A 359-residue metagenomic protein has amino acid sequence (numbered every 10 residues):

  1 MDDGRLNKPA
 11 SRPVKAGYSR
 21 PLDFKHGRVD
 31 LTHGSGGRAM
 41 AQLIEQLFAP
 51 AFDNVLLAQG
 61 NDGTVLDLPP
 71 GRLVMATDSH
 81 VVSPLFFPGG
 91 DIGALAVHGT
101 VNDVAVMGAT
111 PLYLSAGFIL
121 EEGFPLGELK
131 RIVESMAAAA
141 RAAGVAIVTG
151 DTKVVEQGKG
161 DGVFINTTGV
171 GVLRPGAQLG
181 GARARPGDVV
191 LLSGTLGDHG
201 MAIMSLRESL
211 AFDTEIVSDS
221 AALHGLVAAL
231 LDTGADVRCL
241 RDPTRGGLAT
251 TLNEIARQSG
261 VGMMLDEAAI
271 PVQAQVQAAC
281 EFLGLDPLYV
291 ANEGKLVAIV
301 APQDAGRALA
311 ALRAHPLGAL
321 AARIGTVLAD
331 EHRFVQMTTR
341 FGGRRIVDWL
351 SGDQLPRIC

Functional and structural regions predicted by a protein language model:
M1-C359: Helix-biased detector of long, well-ordered alpha-helical tracts
